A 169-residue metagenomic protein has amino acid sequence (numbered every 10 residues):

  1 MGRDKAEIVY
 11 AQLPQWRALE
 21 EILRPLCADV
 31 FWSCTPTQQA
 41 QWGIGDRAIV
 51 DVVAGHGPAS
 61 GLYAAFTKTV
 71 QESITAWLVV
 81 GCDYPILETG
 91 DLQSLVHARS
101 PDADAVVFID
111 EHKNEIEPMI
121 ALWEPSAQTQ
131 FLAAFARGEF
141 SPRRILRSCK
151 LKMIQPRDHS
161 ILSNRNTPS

Functional and structural regions predicted by a protein language model:
M1-L162, P168: Nucleotide and nucleotide-moiety/phosphate-recognizing core
